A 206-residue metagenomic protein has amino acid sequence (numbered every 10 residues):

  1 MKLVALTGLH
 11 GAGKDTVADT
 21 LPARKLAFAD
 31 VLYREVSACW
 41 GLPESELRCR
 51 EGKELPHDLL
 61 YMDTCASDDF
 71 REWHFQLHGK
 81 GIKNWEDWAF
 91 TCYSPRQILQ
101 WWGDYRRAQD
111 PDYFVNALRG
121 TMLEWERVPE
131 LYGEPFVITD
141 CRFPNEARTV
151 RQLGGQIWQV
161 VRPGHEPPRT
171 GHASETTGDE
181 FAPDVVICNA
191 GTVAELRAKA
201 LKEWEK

Functional and structural regions predicted by a protein language model:
M1-V4: Extreme N-terminal starter segment of soluble prokaryotic enzymes
L6, I138: Hydrophobic anchor at the beta1->P-loop junction of P-loop NTPases
T7-H10, A117-L118, P144-K206: Small-molecule kinase domains that catalyze NTP-dependent phosphoryl transfer to phosphate-bearing small molecules
D15: Walker A/P-loop
P22-L26: Post-Walker A helix-loop "phosphate-sensing" segment adjacent to the P-loop in P-loop NTPases
A27-V31, C141-R142, G191: Short beta->alpha linker loops
D30-E134: ATP-dependent small-molecule kinase phosphotransfer cores that center on conserved nucleotide phosphate-binding segments
